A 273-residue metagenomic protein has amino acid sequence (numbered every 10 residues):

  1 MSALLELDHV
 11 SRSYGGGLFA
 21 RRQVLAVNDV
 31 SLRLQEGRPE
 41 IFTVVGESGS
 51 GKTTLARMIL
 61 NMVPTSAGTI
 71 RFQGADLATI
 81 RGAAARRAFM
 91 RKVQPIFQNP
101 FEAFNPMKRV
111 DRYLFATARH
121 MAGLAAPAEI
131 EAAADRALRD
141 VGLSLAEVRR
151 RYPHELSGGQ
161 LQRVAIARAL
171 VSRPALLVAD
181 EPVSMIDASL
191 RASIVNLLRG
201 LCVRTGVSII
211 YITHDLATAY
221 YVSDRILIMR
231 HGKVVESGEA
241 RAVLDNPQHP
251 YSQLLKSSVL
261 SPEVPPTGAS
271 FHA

Functional and structural regions predicted by a protein language model:
L18-R22, L77-Q94, R112, H120 (+1 more regions): ABC ATPase NBD coupling module
E36, G68-T79: Conserved ABC transporter NBD signature motif
Y152-L156, Q160: Conserved ABC ATPase signature
R173: Conserved catalytic motifs of ABC-family nucleotide-binding domains
A219-Y221: A short, surface-exposed alpha-helical micro-motif characterized by mixed small hydrophobic and charged/polar residues
S237-G238: ABC ATPase "signature
